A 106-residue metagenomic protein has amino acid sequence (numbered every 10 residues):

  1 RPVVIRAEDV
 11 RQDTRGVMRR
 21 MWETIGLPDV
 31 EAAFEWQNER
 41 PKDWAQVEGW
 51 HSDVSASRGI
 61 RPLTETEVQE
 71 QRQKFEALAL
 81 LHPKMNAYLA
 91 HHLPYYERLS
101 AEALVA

Functional and structural regions predicted by a protein language model:
R1-R20, T24: Phosphate-binding beta-loop-alpha motif at adenosine-nucleotide cofactor sites
E23-A106: PAPS-dependent sulfotransferases, especially Golgi type II membrane carbohydrate sulfotransferases
